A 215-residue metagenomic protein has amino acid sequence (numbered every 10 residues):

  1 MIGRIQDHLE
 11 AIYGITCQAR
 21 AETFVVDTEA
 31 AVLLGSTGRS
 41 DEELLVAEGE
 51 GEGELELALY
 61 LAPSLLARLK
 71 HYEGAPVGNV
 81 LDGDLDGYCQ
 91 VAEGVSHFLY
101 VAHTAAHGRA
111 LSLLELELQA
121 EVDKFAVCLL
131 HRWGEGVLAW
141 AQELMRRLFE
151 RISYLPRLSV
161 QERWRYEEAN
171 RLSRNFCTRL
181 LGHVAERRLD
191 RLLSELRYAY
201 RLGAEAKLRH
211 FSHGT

Functional and structural regions predicted by a protein language model:
M1-E73, V80-D84, H131-W133: Auxiliary, metal-adjacent structural segments of Zn-dependent hydrolase domains
A21, A105, A141-Q142, E186-S194: Short glycine-rich, low-complexity/disordered patches
V26-V32, Q142-R165: Amphipathic alpha-helical interaction modules
V77-V80, A102-E115: Short helix/strand-bridging catalytic loops that position acidic/His residues to coordinate divalent metals and engage
D84-G87, A106, S112, K124: Acyl-donor binding region in acyl/amide transferases
D86-A102: Active-site recognition of the HExxH zinc-binding catalytic motif
A110-E150: Post-HExxH zinc-binding segment in Zn-dependent metallohydrolases
L155-T215: Pan-zinc metallopeptidase signature
